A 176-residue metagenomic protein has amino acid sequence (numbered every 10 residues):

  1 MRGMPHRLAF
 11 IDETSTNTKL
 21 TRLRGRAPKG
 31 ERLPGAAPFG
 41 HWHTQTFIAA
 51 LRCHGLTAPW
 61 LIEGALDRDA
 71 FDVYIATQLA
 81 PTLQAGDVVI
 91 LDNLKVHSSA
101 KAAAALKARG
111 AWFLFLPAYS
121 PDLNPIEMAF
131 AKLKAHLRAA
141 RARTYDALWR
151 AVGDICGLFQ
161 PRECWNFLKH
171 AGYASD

Functional and structural regions predicted by a protein language model:
M1-D176: Short functional hotspots at interaction and active-site rims
